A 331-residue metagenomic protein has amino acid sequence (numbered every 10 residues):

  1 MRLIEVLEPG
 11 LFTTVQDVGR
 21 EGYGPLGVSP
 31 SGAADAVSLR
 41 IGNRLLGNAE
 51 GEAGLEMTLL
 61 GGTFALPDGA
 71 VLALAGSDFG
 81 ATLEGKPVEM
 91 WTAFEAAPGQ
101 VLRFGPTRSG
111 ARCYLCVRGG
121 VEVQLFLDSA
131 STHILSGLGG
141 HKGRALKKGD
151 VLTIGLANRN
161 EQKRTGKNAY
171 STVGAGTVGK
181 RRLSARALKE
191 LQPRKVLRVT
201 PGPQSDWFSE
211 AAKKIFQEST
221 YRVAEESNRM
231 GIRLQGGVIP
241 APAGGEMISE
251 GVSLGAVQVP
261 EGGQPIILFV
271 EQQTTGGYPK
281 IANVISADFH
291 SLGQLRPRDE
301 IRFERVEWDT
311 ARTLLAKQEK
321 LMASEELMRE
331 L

Functional and structural regions predicted by a protein language model:
M1-L331: Conserved "landmark" site that anchors the functional core of diverse proteins
